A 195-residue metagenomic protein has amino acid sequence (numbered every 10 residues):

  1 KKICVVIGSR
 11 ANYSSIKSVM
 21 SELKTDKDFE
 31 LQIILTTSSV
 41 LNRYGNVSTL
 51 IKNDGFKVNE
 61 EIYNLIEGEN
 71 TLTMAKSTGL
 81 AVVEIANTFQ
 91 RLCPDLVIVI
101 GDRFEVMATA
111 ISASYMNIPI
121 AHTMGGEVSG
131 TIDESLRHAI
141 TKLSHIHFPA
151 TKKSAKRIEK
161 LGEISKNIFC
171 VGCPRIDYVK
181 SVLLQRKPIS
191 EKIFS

Functional and structural regions predicted by a protein language model:
K1-C4: Extreme N-terminal starter segment of soluble prokaryotic enzymes
V6-I7, Y13-K24, N64-S165: Active-site and donor-binding regions of nucleotide-sugar-utilizing enzymes
G8-S9, L35-S38, G125, C173: Cofactor-binding loop segments of dinucleotide-utilizing enzymes, especially the Rossmann-like FAD- and NAD(P)+-binding
N12-S15, L41-R43: Short N-terminal binding/cap micro-motifs at the start of the first secondary-structure element
D26, K57-E60, L72-F89, C170 (+2 more regions): PLP-dependent amino-acid enzyme catalytic core
E30-S77, E84: Conserved nucleotide-sugar phosphate-binding/catalytic loop shared by glycosyltransferases and other
V40-N42, L143-S195: A nucleotide-sugar donor-handling region in carbohydrate enzymes
